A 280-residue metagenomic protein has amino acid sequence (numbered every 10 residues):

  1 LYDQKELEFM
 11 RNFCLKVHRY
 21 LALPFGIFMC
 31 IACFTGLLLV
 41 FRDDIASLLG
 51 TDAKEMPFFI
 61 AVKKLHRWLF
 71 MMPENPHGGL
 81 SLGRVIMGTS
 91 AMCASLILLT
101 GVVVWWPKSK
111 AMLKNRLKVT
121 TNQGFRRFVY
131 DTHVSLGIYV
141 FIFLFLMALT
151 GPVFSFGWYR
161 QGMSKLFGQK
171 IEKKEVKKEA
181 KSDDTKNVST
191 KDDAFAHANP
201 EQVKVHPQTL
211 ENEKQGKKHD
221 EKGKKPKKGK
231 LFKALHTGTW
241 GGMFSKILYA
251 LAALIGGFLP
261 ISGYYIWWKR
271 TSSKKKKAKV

Functional and structural regions predicted by a protein language model:
L1-V280: Conserved histidines in hydrophobic membrane contexts and catalytic metal-binding motifs
